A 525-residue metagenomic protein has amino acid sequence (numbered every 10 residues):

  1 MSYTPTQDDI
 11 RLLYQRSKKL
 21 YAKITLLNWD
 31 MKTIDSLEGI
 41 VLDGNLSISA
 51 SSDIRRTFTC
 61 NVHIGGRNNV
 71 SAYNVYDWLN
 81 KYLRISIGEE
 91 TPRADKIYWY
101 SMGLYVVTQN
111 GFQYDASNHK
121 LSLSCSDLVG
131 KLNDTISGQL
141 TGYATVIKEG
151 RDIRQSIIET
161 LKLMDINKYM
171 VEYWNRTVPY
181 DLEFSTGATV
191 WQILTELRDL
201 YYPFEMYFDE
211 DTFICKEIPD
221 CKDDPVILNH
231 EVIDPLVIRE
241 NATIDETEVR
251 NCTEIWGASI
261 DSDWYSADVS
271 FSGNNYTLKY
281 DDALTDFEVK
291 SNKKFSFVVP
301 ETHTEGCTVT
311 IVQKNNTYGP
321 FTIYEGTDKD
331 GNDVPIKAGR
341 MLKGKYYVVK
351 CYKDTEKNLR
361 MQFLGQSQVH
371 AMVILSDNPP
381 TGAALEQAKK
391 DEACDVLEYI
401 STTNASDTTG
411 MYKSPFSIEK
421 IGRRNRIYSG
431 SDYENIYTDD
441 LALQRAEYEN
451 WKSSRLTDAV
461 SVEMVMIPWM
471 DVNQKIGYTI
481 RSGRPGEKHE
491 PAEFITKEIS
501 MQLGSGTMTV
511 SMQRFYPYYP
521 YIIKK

Functional and structural regions predicted by a protein language model:
M1-K32, T195, D199, E217-Y265 (+3 more regions): Acidic, small/polar-enriched beta strand-loop surface segments
S2-Y3, D8, R67-K168, L364-Q368 (+2 more regions): Surface-exposed cap/loop segments at beta↔alpha junctions
I48-N69, N118-K131, I255, S453-V465 (+2 more regions): Oligomerization/assembly interface segments of phage tail-like spikes and tubes
Y73-R93, K290-F295, P468-S482: Short coil-to-beta transition motif at edge beta-strands of beta-rich domains
A94-Y105, L342-G344, I480-I495: Short coil-to-beta-strand transition motifs
D115-E246, S259-I260: Charged- and aromatic-enriched interaction segments used to assemble and dock large macromolecular complexes
D263-G319, K357-Q362: Exposed extracellular interaction/assembly regions and N-terminal maturation sites
T302-S367: Acidic, glycine/polar-enriched metal-coordinating patches/loops that mediate binding to polyanionic ligands
